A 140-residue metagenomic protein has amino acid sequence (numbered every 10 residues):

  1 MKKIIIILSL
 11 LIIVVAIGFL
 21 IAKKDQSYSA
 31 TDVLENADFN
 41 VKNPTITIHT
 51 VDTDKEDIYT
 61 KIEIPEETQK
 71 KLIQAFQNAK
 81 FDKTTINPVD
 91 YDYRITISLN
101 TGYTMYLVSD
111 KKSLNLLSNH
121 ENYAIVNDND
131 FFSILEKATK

Functional and structural regions predicted by a protein language model:
K2-L10, V15-K140: Function-determining sites in protein domains
